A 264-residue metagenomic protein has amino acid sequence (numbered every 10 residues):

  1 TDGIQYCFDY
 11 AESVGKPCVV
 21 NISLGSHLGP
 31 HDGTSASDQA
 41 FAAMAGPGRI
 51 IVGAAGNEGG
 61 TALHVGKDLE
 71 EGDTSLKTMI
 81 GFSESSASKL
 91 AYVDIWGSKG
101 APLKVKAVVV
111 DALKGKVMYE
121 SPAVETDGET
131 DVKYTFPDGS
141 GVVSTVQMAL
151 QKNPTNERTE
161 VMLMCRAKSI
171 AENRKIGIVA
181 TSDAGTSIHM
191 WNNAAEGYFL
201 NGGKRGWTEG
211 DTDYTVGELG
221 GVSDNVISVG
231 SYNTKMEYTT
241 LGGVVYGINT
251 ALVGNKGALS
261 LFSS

Functional and structural regions predicted by a protein language model:
T1-S264: Loop-rich non-cytosolic ectodomains and luminal regions
